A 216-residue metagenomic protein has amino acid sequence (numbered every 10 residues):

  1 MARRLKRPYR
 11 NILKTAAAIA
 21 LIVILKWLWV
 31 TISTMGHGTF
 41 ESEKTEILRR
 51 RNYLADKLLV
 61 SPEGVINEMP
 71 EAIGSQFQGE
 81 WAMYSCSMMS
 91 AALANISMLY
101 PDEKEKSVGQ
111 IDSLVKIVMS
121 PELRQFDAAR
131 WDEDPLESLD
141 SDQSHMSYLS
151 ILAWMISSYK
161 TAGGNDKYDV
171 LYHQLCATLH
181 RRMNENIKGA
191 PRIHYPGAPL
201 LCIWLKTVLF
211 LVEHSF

Functional and structural regions predicted by a protein language model:
M1-P8: N-terminal Lys/Arg-rich, disordered targeting/topogenic segments
L5, L21, F40-I47, Y100 (+2 more regions): Intrinsic-disorder-associated interaction segments
R10-V30: Hydrophobic membrane-insertion alpha-helices, especially the h-region of bacterial N-terminal signal peptides
I24-Y84, D112-A128: Low-complexity, Ser/Thr/Pro/Gly-enriched N-terminal "stalk/linker" regions
Y53-K57, M88-N95: Residue-level detector of alpha-helical secondary structure
S85-S87, A94-V208: Extended ligand-binding groove/face enriched in aromatic
E213-F216: Acidic, serine/threonine- and glycine-rich low-complexity intrinsically disordered segments that serve as flexible
